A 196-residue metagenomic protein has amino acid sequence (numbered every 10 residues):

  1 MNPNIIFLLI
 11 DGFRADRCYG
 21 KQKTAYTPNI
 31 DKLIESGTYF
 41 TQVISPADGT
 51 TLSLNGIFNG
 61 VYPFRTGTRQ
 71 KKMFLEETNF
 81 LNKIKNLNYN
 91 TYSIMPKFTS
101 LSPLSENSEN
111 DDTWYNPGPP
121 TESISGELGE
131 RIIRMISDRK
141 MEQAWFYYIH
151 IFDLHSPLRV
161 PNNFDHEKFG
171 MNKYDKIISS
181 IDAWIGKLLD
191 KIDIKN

Functional and structural regions predicted by a protein language model:
M1-N196: Catalytic domains that recognize anionic headgroups
